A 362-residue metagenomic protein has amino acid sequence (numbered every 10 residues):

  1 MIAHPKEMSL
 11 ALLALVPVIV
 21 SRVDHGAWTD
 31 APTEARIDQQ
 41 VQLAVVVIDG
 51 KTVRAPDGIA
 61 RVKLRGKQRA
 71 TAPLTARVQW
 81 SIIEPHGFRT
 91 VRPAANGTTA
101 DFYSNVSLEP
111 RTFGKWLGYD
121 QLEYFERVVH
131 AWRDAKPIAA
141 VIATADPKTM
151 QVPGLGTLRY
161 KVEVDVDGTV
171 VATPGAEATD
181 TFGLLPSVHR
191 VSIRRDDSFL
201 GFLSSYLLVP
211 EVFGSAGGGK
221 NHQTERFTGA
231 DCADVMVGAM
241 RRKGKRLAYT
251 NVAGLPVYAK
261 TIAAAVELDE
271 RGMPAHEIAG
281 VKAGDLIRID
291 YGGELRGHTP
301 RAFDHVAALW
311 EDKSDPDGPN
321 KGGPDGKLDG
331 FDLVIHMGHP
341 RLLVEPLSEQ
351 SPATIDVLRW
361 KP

Functional and structural regions predicted by a protein language model:
I2, D24-T33, A172-F182, A233 (+3 more regions): Activation targets extended, charge/polar-rich intrinsically disordered C-terminal tails
I2-L10: Bacterial N-terminal signal peptides that target proteins for export
L15-V191: Beta-strand-enriched, solvent-exposed domains that form extended recognition/catalytic surfaces
G156-Y160, T169-T250: N-terminal capping segments
V162-V170, P210-G218, G244-K245, I287-E294 (+1 more regions): Short regulatory "switch" loops immediately downstream of catalytic or recognition motifs within protein catalytic
F213, I335-H336, R359: Structural signal for conserved beta-strand scaffold positions within catalytic alpha/beta enzyme cores
A248-L347: ...with weaker cross-activation on analogous glycine-rich loops/strands in unrelated enzymes
E349-P362: Intrinsically disordered, low-complexity, charged/polar segments
